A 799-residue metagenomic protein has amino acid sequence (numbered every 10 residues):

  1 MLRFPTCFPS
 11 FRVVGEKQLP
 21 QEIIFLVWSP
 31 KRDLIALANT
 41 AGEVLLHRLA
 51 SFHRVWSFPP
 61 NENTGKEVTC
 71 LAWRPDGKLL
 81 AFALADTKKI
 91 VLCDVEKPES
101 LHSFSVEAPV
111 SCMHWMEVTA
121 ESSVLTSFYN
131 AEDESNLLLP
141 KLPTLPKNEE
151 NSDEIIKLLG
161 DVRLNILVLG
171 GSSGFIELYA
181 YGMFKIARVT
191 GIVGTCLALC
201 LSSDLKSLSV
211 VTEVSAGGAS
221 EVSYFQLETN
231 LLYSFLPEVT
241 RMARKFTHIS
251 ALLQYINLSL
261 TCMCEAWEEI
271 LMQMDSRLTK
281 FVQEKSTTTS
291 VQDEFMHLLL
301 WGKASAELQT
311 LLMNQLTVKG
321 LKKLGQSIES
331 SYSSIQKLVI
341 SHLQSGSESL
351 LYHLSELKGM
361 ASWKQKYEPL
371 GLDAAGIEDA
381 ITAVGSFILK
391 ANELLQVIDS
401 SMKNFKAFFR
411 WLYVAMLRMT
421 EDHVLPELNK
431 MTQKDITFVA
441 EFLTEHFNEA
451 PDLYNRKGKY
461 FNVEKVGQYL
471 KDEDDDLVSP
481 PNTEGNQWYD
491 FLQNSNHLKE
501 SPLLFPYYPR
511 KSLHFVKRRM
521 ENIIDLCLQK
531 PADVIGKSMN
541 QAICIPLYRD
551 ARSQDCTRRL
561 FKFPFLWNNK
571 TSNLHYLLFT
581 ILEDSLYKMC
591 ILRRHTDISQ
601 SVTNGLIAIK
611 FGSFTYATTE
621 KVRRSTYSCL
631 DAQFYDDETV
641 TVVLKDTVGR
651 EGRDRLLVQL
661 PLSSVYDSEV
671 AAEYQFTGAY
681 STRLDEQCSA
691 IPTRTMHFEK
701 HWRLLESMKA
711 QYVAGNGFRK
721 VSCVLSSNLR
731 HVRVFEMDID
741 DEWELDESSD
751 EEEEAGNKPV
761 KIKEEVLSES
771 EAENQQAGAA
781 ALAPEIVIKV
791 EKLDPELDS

Functional and structural regions predicted by a protein language model:
M1-N63, A714-S722: N-terminal alpha-helical scaffolding segments that mark the starts of alpha-solenoid/helical-repeat architectures
L2-R12, A41-F58, D86-L101, E107 (+4 more regions): Per-blade loop-tip surfaces of WD-repeat and WD-like beta-propellers in eukaryotic adaptors/scaffolds
E16-L19, P59-T64, F104-V106, T190-G191 (+1 more regions): Surface loop/turn motifs at the tips and blade-to-blade linkers of beta-strand repeat domains
P20-W28, N63-W73, A108-L158, T195-C200 (+2 more regions): Canonical WD40 repeat/beta-propeller blade segments in eukaryotic WD-repeat proteins
P30-K31, P75-D76, D161-R163, S203-D204 (+1 more regions): Residue-level detector of Asp-centered blade-edge/turn motifs that repeat once per structural unit in beta-propeller
A41-V44, D86-K89, S173-I176, S215-G217 (+2 more regions): Loop/turn residues immediately N-terminal
G218-S799: C-terminal scaffolding/assembly regions of large eukaryotic complex subunits
